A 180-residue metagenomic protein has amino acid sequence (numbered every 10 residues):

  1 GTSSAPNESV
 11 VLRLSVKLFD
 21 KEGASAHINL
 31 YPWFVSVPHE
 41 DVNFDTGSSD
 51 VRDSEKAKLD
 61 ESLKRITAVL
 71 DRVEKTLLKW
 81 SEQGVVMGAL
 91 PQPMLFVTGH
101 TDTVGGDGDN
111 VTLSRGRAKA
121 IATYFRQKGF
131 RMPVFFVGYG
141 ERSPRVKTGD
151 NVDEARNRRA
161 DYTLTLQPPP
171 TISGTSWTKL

Functional and structural regions predicted by a protein language model:
G1-M94, L164-L180: Periplasmic peptidoglycan-binding/tethering modules of Gram-negative envelope proteins
S81-L180: Periplasmic OmpA-like peptidoglycan-binding domain that tethers envelope proteins to the cell wall
